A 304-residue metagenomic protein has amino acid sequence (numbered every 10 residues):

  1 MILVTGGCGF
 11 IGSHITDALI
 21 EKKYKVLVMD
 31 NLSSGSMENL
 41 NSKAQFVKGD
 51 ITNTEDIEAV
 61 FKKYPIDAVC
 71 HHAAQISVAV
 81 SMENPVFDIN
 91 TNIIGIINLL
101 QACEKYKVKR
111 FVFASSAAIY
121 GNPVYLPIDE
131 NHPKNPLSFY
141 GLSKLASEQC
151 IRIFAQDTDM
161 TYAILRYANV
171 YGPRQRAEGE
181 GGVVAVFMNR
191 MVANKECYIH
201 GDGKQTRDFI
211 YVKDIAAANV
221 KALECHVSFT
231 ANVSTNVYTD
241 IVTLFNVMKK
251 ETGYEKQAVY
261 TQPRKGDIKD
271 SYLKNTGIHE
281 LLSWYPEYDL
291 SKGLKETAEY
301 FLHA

Functional and structural regions predicted by a protein language model:
M1-V170, Y288: N-terminal Rossmann-like NAD(P)+-binding domain of SDR-like oxidoreductases, especially those catalyzing
T52, E83, T91-I94, N131 (+7 more regions): Residue-level signal for the nucleotide or nucleotide-sugar donor/cofactor binding architecture
E55, D67, A79, V86 (+8 more regions): Residues in well-ordered alpha-helical elements
A146, C150, F154, F187 (+2 more regions): Hydrophobic alpha-helix immediately C-terminal to the catalytic Tyr-X-X-X-Lys motif of short-chain
G172-P173, K265: Short beta-strand->alpha-helix junction loop in the catalytic core of nucleotide-activated group-transfer enzymes
V192-A304: C-terminal substrate-binding subdomain of Rossmann-fold SDR/epimerase-dehydratase oxidoreductases
